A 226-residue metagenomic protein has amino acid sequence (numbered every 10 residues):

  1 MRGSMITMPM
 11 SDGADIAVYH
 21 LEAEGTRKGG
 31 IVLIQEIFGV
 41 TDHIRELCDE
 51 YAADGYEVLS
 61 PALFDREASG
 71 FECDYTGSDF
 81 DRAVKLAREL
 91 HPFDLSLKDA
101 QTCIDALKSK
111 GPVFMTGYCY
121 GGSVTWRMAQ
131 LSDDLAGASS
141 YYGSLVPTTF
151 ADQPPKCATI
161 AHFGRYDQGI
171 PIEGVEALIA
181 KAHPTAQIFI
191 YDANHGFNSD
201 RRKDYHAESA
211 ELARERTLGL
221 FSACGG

Functional and structural regions predicted by a protein language model:
M1-G226: N-terminal cap/leader regions of alpha/beta-hydrolase-fold enzymes, predominantly small-molecule hydrolases
